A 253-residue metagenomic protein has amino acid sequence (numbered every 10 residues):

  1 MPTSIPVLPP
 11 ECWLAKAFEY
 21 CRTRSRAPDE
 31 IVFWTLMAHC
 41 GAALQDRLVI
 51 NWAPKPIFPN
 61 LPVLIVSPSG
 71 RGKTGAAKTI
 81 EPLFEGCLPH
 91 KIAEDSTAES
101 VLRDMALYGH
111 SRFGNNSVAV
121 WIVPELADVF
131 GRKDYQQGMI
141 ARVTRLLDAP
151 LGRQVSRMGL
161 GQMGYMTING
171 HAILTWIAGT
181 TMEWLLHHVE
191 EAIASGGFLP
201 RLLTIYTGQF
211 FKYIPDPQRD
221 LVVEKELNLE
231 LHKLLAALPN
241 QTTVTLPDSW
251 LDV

Functional and structural regions predicted by a protein language model:
M1-V253: Phosphate-handling catalytic cores of nucleic-acid transaction enzymes
